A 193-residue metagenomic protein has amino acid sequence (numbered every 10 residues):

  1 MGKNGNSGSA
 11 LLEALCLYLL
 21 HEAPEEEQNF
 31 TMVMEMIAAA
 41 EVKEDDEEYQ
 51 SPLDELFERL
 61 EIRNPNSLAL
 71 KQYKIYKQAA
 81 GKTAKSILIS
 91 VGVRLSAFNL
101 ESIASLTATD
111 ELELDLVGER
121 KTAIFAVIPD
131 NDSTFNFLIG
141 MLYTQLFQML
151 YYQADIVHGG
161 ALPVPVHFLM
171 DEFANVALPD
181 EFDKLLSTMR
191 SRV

Functional and structural regions predicted by a protein language model:
M1-V193: P-loop NTPase motor domains
